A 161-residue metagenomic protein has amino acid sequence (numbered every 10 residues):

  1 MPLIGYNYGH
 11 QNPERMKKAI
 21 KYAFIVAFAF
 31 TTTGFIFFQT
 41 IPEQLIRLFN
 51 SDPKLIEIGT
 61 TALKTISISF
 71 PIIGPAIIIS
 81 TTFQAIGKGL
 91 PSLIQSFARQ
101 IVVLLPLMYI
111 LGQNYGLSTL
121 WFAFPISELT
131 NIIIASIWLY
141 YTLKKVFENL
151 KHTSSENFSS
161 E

Functional and structural regions predicted by a protein language model:
M1-I36, T40-P42, I73-S92: Small-residue-rich hydrophobic transmembrane alpha-helices
I4, L45-I46, F83, I110-L111 (+2 more regions): Hydrophobic alpha-helical interface/terminus motif in multipass membrane transporters
F24, A29, T33-F37, V102 (+2 more regions): Transmembrane-helix signature of multi-pass solute transporters
A27, L63-I66, F70, S96-F97 (+1 more regions): Residue-level recognition of transmembrane alpha-helices in multi-pass small-molecule transporters/permeases
T33-I56, T60: Short membrane-interface helical motifs at transmembrane helix boundaries in multi-pass membrane transporters
P42, Q100-I133, F147-L150: Membrane-interface helix-loop junctions in multi-pass transport and translocation proteins
P53-I79, P106: Alpha-helical transmembrane segments of multi-pass membrane proteins
K145-E161: Intrinsic disorder in cytosolic terminal tails and internal cytosolic loops of multi-pass membrane transporters
